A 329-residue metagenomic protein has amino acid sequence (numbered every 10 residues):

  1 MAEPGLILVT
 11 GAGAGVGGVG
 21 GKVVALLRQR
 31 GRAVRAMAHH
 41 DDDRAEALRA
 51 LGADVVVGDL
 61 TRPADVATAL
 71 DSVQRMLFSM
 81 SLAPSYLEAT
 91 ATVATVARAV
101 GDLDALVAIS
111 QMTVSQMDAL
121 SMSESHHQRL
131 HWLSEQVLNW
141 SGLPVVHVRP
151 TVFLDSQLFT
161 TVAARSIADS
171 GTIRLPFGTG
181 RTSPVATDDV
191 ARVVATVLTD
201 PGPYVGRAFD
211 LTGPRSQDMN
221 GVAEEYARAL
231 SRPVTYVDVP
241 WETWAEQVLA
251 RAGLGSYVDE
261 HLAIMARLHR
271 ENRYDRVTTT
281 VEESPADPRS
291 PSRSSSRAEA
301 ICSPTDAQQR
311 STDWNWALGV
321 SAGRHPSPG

Functional and structural regions predicted by a protein language model:
A2-A47, T61-A64, A69-D71, L82-L87 (+5 more regions): Oxidoreductase cofactor-interface core, primarily capturing Rossmann-like NAD(P)-dependent enzymes
D54-V57: Conserved SAM-binding strand-loop segment of SAM-dependent methyltransferases
V194, L198, Y226, M265-A266 (+1 more regions): Hydrophobic "lid"/C-terminal helical patch of Rossmann-like NAD(P)-dependent dehydrogenase/epimerase domains
E225-E271, S311: Terminal hydrophobic/aromatic helix or amphipathic segment near a protein terminus
T280-E283, P288-D313: Amphipathic terminal alpha-helices
Q309-P328: Positively charged N-terminal leader segments that act as targeting/secretion signals
